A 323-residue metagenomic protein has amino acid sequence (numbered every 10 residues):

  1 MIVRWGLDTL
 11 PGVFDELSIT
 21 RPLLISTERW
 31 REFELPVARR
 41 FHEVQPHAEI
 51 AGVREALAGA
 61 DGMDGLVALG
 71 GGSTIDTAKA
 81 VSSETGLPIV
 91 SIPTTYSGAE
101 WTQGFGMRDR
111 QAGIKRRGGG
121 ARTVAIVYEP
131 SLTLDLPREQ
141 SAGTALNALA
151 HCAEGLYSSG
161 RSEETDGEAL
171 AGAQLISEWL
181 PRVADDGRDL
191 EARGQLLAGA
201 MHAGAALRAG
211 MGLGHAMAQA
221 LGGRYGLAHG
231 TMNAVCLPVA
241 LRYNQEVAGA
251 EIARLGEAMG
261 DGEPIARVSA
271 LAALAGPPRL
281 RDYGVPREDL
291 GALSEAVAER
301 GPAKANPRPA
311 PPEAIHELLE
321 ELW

Functional and structural regions predicted by a protein language model:
M1-G65, L280: ATP/NTP phosphate-donor binding region
L10, W30-F33, I50-V53, S73-A80 (+2 more regions): Short glycine/serine/threonine-rich phosphate/pyrophosphate-binding segments that cradle anionic phosphate groups
A60-Y96, M217: A short, small-residue-rich loop immediately preceding and capping a beta-strand
A80-E164, G172, E251-R254: A glycine/threonine-rich phosphate-anchoring loop and its flanking beta-alpha core in nucleotide/phosphate-binding
A173-G222: Oxyanion-binding "anion nests"
R224-D289: Gly/Pro-rich interdomain helix-loop hinge
D289-W323: Short, amphipathic C-terminal "tail helix"
